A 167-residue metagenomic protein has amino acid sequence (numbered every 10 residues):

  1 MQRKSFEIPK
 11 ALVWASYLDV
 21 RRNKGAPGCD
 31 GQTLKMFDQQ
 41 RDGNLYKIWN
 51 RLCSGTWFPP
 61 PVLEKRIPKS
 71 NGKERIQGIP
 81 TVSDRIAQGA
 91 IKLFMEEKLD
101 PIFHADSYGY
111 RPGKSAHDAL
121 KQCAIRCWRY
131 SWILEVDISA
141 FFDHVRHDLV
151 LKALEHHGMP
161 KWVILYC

Functional and structural regions predicted by a protein language model:
M1-D42, Y46: Non-catalytic, polymerase-adjacent accessory regions of viral genome-replication enzymes
S16-V20, A90, Y166-C167: Short alpha-helical scaffolding segments that buttress acidic/His motifs in well-ordered protein cores
Y17-L18, K92-D100, A124, L151 (+1 more regions): Amphipathic, well-packed alpha-helical segments that form the structural scaffold of globular domains
R22-K35, P68-Q77, H104: Glycine-/proline-rich flexible loop or hinge segments
A26-C29, W57-F58, D100, W132: Intrinsically disordered or highly flexible coil/loop and linker segments, enriched in small and charged/polar residues
M36, I79-V82, G109-K114: Conserved, non-catalytic sequence blocks in retroelement Pol enzymes and Pol-derived host proteins
K47, R51-R66, S70, A105-D106 (+2 more regions): Conserved polymerase palm-domain catalytic core
E74-F103, S139: Conserved pre-motif C helix in the palm subdomain of viral-like polymerases
